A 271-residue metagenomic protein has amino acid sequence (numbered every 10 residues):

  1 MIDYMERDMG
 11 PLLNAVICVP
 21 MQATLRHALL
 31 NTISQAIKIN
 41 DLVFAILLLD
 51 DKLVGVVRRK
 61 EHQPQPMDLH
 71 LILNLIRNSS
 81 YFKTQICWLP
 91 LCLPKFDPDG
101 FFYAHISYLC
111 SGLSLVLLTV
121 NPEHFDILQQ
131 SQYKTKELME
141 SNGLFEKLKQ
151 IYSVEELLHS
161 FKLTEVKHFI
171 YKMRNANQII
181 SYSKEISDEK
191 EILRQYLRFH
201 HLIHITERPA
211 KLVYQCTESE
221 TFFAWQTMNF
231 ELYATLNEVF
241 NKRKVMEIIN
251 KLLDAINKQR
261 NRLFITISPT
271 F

Functional and structural regions predicted by a protein language model:
M1-F271: Intrinsically disordered, Ser/Thr-rich regulatory regions of eukaryotic membrane-trafficking proteins
